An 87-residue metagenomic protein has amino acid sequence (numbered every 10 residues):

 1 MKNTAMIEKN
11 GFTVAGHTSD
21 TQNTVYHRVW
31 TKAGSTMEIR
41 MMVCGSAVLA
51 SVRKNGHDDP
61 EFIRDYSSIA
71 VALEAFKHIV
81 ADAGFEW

Functional and structural regions predicted by a protein language model:
M1-A33, H57-D58, E86: Negatively charged, low-complexity tracts enriched in Asp/Glu with abundant Ser/Thr
G34-S35, A72: Intrinsically disordered, low-complexity repeat segments enriched in small/polar residues
M37-P60: Short aromatic-glycine-(Arg/Gly/Cys) micro-motifs in beta-strand/loop hairpins
I39, D82-W87: A mid-sequence interfacial segment
H57-V71: A short, exposed loop/beta-hairpin motif centered on an aromatic-Gly-Thr core
S68-A83: A short, charged, amphipathic alpha-helix used as a generic interaction element across diverse proteins
